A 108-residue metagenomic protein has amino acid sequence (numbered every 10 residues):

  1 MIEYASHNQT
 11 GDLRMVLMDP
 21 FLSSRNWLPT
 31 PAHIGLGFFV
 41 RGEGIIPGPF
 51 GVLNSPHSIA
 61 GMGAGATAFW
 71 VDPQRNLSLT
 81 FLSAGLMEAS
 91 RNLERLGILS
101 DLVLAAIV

Functional and structural regions predicted by a protein language model:
M1, S6-S23, E88-V108: Short, gly/Ser/Thr-rich active-site loops of penicillin-recognizing serine hydrolases
N8-Q74: Active-site Gly/Thr loop motif
I45, N76, L86-E88, L104: Generic "edge-of-domain/loop-turn" microfeature
F69-W70, N76-G85: Short, well-ordered beta-strand elements
